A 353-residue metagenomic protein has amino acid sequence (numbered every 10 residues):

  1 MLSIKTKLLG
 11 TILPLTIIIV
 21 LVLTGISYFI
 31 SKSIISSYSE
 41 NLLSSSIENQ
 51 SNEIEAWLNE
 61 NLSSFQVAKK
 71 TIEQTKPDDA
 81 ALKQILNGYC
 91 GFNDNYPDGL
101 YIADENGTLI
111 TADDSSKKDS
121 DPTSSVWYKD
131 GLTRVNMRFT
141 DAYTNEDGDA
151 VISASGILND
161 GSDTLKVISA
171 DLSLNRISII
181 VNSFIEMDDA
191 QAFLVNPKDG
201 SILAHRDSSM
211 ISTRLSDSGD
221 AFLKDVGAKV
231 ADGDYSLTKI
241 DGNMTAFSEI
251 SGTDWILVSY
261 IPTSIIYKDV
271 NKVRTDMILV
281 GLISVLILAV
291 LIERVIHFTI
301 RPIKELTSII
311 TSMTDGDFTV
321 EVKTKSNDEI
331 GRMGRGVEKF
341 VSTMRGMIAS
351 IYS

Functional and structural regions predicted by a protein language model:
L2-S33, S37: Extreme N-terminal signal-anchor transmembrane helix of membrane signaling/transducer proteins, especially in bacteria
I12, T16, I256-V258, T263-T314 (+1 more regions): Cytoplasm-proximal transmembrane signaling helix
N41-E48, E53-R138: Extracytoplasmic/periplasmic sensory segments of membrane signal-transduction proteins
D78-D94, V167-M210: Solvent-exposed, extracytoplasmic
G91-Y96, E105, I110-F184, D188 (+1 more regions): Extracytoplasmic/periplasmic ligand-binding sensor regions of membrane-associated signaling proteins
K198, S208-S209, D217-T275: Extracellular/periplasmic juxtamembrane segments that couple receptor/chemosensory ectodomains to their
K325-S353: Amphipathic coiled-coil signaling helices used for dimeric signal transmission
